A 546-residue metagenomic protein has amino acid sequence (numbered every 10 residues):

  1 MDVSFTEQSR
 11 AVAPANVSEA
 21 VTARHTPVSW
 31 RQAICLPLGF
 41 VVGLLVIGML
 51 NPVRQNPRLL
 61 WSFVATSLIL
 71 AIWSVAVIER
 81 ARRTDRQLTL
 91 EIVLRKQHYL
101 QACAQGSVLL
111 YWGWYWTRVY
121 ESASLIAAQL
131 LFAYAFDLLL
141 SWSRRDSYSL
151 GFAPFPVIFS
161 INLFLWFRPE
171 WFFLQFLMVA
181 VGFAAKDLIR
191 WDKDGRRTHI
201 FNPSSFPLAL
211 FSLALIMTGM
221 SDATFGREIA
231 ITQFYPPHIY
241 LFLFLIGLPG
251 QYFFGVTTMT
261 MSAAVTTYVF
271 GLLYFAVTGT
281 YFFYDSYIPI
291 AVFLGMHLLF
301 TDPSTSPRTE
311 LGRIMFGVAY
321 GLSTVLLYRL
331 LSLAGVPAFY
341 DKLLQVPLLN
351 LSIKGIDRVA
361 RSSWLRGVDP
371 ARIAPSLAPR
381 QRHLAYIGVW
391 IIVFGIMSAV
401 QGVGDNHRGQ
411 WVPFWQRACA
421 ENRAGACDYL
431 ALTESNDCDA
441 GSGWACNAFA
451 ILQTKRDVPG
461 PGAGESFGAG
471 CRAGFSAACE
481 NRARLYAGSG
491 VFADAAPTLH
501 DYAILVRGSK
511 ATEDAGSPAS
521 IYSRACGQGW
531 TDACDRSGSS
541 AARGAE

Functional and structural regions predicted by a protein language model:
S18-W142: N-terminal signal-anchor module of multipass membrane proteins
Q55-A65, Q233-H238, T260, F282-I290 (+2 more regions): Loop-to-transmembrane alpha-helix initiation sites
W73-T89, A133-D146, G182-R197, F244-G255 (+1 more regions): C-terminal ends of transmembrane helices
L140-Q233: Membrane-interface helix-loop-helix junctions at boundaries between adjacent transmembrane segments
F176, A399-R456, P461-G462, A469-G470: Membrane-interface segments at or immediately adjacent to transmembrane helices that form the boundary between
P207, L215-Y268, L272, A276: Internal active-site segments that recognize and position negatively charged phosphoryl groups and nucleotide moieties
S376-V403: Internal/C-terminal transmembrane anchor helices
N422-R423, E434, G441-G443, F449 (+9 more regions): Short helix-capping/linker turns of helical repeat alpha-solenoids
